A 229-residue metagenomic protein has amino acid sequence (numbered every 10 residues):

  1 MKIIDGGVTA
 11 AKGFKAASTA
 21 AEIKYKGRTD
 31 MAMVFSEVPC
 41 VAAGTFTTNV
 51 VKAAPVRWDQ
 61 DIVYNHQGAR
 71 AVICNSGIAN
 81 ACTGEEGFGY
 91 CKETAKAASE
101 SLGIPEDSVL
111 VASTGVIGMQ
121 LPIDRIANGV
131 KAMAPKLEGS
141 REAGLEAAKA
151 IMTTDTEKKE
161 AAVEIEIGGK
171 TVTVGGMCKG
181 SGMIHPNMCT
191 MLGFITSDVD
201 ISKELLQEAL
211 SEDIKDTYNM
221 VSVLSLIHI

Functional and structural regions predicted by a protein language model:
M1-N49: N-terminal amphipathic/basic leader segments beginning at the initiator methionine
V38, D61, G77-A79, T114-V116: Short, ordered loop/turn segments at secondary-structure junctions
V41, F46-Y64, D155-E157, A161-I167: Glycine-rich oxoanion-binding loops at beta->alpha junctions
F46, N80-K92: Active-site pocket-shaping loop/turn-to-helix segments
K52-V63, F88-L102, Q207-M220: Short, well-ordered amphipathic alpha-helical segments that serve as non-catalytic structural scaffolds within diverse
A69-N80, V174-I184: Cofactor-binding beta-sheet edge motifs in enzyme active sites
A97-Y218: Glycine-rich, mobile lid/loop segments that gate access to catalytic sites or pores
I227-I229: Conserved small/polar residues in nucleotide/adenosyl-binding loops
